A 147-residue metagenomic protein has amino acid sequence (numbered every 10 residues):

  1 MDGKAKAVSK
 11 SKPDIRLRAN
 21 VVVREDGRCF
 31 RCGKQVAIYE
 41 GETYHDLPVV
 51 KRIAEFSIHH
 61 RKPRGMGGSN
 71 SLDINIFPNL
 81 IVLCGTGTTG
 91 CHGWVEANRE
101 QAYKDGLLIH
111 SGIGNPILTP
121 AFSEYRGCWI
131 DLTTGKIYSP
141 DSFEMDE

Functional and structural regions predicted by a protein language model:
M1-D26, G33-R52, N115-E147: A boundary/linker detector
R18, S69, C91: Generic anion/oxyanion-binding catalytic loop in active/binding sites
C29-F30, H110: A local structural micro-motif
K34-A37, M66, I74-K104: Short Cys/His-centered divalent metal-binding micro-motifs
I38-R61, G93-A102: Short Cys/His-rich "knuckle" micro-motifs
V50-R52, R64-N79, D105-T119: Short microdomains enriched in Cys/His and/or Lys/Arg
A97-G112, Y125-W129, K136: Accessory terminal helices/loops
